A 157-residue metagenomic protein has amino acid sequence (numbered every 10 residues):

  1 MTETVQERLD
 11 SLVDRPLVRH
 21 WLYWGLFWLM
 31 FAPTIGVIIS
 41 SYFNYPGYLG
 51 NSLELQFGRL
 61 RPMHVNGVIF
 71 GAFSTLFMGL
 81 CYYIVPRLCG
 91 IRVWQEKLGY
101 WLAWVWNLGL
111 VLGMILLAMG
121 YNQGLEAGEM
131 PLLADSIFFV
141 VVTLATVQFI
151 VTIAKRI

Functional and structural regions predicted by a protein language model:
M1-L17, L49-S52: Extramembrane terminal tails and long inter-domain/linker segments of multi-pass membrane proteins
R19-P46, F57-C89, E96-M119, P131-I153: Hydrophobic cores of alpha-helical transmembrane segments in multi-pass integral membrane proteins
Q123-P131: Membrane-helix interface and helix-disruption motif detector
